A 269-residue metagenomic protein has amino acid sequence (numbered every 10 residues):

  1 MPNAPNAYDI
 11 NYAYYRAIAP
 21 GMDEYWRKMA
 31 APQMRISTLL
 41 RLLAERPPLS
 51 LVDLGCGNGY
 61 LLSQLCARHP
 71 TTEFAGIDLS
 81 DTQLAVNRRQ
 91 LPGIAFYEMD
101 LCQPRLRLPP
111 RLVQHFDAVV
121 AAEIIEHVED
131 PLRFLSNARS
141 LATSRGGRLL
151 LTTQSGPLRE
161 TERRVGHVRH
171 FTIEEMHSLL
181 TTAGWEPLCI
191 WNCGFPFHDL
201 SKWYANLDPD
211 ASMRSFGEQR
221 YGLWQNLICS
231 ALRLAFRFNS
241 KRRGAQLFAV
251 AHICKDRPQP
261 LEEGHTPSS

Functional and structural regions predicted by a protein language model:
M1-Q114, A118, A122, L132-L135 (+4 more regions): Conserved N-terminal segment of class I S-adenosyl-L-methionine
Y25-M29, E160-L179: Acceptor-substrate binding/catalytic loop of class I
P109, T161-V165, D199-A205: Short aromatic-enriched loop/helix-cap "lid" or pocket-rim segments at secondary-structure transitions that line
A122-I125, T152: Residues lining the SAM
H127, P131: Di-metal (Zn2+ and/or Mg2+/Mn2+) metal-binding site signature of metallo-dependent hydrolases with the MBL/beta-CASP
L132-G146: A short glycine-rich, Lys/Arg-flanked "PGG" loop and its adjoining helix->strand segment in the class I
G146-T153: Conserved beta-strand signature within the Rossmann-like core of class I S-adenosyl-L-methionine
W185-P196: Conserved S-adenosyl-L-methionine
